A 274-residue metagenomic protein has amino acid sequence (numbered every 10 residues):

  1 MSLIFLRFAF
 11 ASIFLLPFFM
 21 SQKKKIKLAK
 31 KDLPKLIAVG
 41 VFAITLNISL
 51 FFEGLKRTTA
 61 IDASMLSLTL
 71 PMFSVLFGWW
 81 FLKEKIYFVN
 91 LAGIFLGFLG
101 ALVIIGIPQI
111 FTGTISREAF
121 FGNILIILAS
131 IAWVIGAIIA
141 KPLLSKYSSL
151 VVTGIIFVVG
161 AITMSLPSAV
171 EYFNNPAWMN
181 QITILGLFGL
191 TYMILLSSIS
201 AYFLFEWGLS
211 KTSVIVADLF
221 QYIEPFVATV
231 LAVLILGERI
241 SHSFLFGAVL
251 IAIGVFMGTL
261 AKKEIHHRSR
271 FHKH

Functional and structural regions predicted by a protein language model:
M1-P17, A38, A92-V103, F120-L125 (+3 more regions): Hydrophobic alpha-helical transmembrane segments of multi-pass integral membrane proteins, especially transporters
M1-S2, P34, I61, Y87 (+3 more regions): Residues that define the loop-to-transmembrane-helix transition and helix capping in multi-pass membrane transporters
L3, R7, G54, W80-L82 (+7 more regions): Hydrophobic/aromatic residues within transmembrane alpha-helices of multi-pass small-molecule transporters
A9-F14, L66-W80, F95, V159-T163 (+2 more regions): Alpha-helical transmembrane segments of compact multi-pass small-molecule transporters, enriched in specific families
L15, I37, I86-Q109, S130 (+3 more regions): Hydrophobic transmembrane alpha-helices of multi-pass small-molecule transport proteins
M20-S67, V103, I194-T212: Specific transmembrane alpha-helical segments of multi-pass solute transporters/efflux pumps, especially DMT/EamA
G40-T45, S49, P71-L76, I131-V134 (+6 more regions): Hydrophobic/small/kink-forming positions within alpha-helical transmembrane segments of polytopic membrane proteins
K263-H274: Intrinsic disorder in cytosolic terminal tails and internal cytosolic loops of multi-pass membrane transporters
